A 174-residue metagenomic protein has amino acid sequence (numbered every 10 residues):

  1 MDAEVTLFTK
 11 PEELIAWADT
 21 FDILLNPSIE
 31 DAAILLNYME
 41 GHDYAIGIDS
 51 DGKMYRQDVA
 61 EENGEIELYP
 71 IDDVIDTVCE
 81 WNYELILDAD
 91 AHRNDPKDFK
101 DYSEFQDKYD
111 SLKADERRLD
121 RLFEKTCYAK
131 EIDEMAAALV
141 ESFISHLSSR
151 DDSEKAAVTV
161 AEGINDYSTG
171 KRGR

Functional and structural regions predicted by a protein language model:
M1-D2: His-enriched metal-coordination microenvironments in redox/metal-binding proteins
V5-S28, A32-A33: Negatively charged, low-complexity tracts enriched in Asp/Glu with abundant Ser/Thr
A18, D22, L35-D43, I164 (+1 more regions): Hydrophobic, Leu/Ile/Phe/Ala-enriched alpha-helical segments that form helix-helix packing faces
L25-E154, V158: Acidic, low-complexity, intrinsically disordered interaction modules
E154-S168: Short, charge-rich amphipathic interface segments used for partner binding and complex assembly
T169-R174: Non-Sec secretion/translocation targeting segments of pathogen effectors
